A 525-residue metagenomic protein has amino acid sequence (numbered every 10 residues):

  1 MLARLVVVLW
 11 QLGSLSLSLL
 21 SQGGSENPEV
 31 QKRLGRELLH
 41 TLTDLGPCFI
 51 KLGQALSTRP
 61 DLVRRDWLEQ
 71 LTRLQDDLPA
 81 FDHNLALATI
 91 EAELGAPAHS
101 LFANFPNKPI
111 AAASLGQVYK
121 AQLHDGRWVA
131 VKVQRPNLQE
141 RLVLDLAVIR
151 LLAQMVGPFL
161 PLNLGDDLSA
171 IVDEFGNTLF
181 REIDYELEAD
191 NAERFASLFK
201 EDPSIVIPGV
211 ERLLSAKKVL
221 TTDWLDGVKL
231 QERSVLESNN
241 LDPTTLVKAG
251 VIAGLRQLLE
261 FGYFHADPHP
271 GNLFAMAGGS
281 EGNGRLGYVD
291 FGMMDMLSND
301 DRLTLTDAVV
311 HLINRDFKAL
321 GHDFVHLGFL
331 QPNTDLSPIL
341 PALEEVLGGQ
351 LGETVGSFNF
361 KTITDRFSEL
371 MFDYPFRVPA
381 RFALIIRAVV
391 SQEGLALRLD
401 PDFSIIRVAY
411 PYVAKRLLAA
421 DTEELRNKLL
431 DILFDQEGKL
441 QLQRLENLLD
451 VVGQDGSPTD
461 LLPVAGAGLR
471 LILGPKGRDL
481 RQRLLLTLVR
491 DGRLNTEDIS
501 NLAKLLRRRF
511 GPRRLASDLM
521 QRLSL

Functional and structural regions predicted by a protein language model:
M1-Q117, E140-A170, E424, K428 (+1 more regions): N-terminal accessory/targeting segments that precede structured cores
L2, E26-R33, R59, A216 (+3 more regions): Helix-rich C-lobe and terminal helical cap/extension of kinase-like folds
R65, T72-P79, E91, Q139-L144 (+6 more regions): ATP-dependent phospho-/nucleotidyl transfer catalytic cores
N107-A113, E211-S215, A383-L384: A short beta-turn/loop motif at secondary-structure boundaries
G116-H124: Conserved ATP phosphate-binding architecture of protein kinases
R127-V129: Glycine-rich phosphate/pyrophosphate-binding loop shared by adenosine-nucleotide-utilizing enzymes
K132-Q134: Conserved beta3-strand ATP-binding lysine motif
D267-H269: Conserved catalytic-loop position in the HRD/HxD motif
